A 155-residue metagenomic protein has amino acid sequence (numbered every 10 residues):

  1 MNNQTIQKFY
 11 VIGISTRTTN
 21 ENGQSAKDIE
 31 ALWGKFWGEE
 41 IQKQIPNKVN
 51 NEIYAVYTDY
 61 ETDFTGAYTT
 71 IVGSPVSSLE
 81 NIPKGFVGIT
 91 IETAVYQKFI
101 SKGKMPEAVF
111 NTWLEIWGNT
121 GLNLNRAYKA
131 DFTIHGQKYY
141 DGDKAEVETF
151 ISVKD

Functional and structural regions predicted by a protein language model:
M1-D155: A solvent-exposed interaction/effector surface
